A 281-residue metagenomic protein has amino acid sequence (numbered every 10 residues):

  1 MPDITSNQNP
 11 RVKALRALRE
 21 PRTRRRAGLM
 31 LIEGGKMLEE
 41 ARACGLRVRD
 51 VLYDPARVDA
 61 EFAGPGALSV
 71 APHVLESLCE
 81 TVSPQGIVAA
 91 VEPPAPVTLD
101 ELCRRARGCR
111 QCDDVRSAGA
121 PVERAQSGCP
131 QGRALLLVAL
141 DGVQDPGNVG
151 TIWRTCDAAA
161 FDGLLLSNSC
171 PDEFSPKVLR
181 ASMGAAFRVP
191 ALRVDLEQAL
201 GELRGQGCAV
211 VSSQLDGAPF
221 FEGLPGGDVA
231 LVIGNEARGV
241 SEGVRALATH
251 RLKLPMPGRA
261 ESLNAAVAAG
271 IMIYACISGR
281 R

Functional and structural regions predicted by a protein language model:
M1-P84, D114, A120-Q126, Q131-R133: N-terminal positively charged helical leader segments and presequences
G34, Q144-T151, L263-A268: Amphipathic alpha-helical repeat scaffolds
V70-A71, D141, S167-N168, P190 (+1 more regions): Short beta->alpha connector loops at strand-helix junctions that form conserved, small/polar/Pro-enriched
V82-S83, I87, V91-R104, C170: Acidic/glycine-rich phosphate/pyrophosphate-binding loops and surrounding catalytic core that coordinate Mg2+
A89, T155-A159, E173-A185, E242-R281: Structured adenosyl-cofactor binding patch, chiefly the S-adenosyl-L-methionine
E101-R107, D114-R116, G132-G217: RNA substrate-binding interface of SAM-dependent RNA methyltransferases
V211-A260, N264: Active-site/ligand-binding-proximal alpha/beta "capping" segment
